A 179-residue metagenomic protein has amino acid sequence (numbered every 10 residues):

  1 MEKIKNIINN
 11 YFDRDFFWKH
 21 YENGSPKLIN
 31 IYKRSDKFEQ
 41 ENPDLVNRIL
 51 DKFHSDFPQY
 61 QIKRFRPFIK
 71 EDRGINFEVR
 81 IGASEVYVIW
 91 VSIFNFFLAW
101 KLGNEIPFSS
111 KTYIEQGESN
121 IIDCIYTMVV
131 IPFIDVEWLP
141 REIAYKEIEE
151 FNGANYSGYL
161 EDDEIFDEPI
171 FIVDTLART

Functional and structural regions predicted by a protein language model:
M1-P132, E137-W138, E142: Extended, charge-biased low-complexity segments that typically form long amphipathic alpha-helices/coiled-coils
V129-T179: Acidic, proline/glycine-rich low-complexity IDRs
